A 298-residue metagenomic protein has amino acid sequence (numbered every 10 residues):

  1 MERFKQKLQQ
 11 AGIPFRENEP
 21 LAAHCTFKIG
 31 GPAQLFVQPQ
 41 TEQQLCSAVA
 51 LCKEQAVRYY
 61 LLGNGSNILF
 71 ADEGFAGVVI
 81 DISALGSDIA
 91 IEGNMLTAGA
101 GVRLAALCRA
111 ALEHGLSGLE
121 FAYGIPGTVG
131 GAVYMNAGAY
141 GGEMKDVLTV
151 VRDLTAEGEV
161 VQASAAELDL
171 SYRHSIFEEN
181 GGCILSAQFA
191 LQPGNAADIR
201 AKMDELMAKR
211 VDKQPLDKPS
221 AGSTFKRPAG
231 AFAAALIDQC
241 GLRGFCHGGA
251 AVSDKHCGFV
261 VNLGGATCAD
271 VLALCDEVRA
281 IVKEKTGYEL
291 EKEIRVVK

Functional and structural regions predicted by a protein language model:
M1-V129: Anion-binding (especially nucleotide phosphate/pyrophosphate-binding) glycine-rich loop and adjoining beta-alpha core
R3, A22, Q40-Q43, V102 (+8 more regions): Conserved active-site and cofactor/substrate-binding residues in soluble primary-metabolism enzymes
R16-E17, I68, L154-D276, A280-K298: Phosphate/pyrophosphate- and phosphate-bearing ligand-binding catalytic cores of soluble enzymes
L21, F27, D88-I89, L119 (+7 more regions): Short clusters of hydrophobic/aromatic residues that line enzyme substrate/ligand-binding pockets
G30, V37-E42, L69-S87, Y134-A165 (+1 more regions): Structural signature of FAD isoalloxazine-binding scaffolds in flavoprotein oxidoreductases
Q55, L62-N64, V147, K218-P219 (+1 more regions): Short, basic and Ser/Thr-rich N-terminal targeting/leader segments
M95, V102-L104, G124-P126, G130 (+6 more regions): Short acidic/polar capping segments at secondary-structure boundaries
A105-T149, T155, S220, T224: A gly/ser-rich beta-alpha-beta helix-loop segment of oxidoreductase catalytic cores
